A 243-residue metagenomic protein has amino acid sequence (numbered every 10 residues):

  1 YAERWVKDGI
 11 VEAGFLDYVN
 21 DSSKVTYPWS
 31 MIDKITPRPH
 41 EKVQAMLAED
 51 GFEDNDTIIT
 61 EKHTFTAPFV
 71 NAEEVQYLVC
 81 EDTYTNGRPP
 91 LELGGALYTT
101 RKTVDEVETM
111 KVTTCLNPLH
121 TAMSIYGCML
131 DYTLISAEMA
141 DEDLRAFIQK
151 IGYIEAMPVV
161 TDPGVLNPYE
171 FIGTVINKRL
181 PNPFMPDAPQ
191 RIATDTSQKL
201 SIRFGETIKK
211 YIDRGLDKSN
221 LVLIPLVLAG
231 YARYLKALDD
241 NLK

Functional and structural regions predicted by a protein language model:
Y1-K243: Substrate/ligand-engaging "lid" and interaction regions
